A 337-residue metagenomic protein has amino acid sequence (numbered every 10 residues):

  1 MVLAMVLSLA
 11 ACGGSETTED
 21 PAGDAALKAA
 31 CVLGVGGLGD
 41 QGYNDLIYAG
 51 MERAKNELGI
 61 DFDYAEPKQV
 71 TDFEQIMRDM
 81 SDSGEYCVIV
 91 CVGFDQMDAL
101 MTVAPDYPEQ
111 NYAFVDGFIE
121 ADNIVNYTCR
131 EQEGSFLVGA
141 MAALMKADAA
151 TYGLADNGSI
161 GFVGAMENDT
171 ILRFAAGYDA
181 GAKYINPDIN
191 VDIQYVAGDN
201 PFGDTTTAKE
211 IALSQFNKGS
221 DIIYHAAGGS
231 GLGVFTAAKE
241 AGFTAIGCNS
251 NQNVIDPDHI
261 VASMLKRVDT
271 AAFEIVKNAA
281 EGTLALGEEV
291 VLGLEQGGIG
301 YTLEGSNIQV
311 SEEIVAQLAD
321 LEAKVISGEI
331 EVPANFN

Functional and structural regions predicted by a protein language model:
M1-L3: Sec-dependent N-terminal signal peptides
L7-A11: C-terminal motif of bacterial Sec signal peptides marking the signal peptidase cleavage site
C12, E16-N337: A residue-level marker of the well-folded mature domains of exported/periplasmic proteins
